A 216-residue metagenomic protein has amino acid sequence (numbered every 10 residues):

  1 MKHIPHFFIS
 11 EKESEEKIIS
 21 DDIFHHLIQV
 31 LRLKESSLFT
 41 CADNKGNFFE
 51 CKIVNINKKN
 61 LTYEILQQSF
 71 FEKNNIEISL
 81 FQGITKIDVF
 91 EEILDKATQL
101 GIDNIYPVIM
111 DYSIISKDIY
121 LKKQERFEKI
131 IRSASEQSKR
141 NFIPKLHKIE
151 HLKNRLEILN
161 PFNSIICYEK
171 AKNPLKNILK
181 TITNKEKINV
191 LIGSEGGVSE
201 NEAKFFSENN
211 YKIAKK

Functional and structural regions predicted by a protein language model:
M1-F71: N-terminal positively charged helical leader segments and presequences
F71-I165: RNA substrate-binding interface of SAM-dependent RNA methyltransferases
R155-N160, K176-T183: Short amphipathic alpha-helix with an adjacent loop that forms part of the alpha/beta core around
N163-S164, K185-L191: Residue-level preference for the first positions of well-ordered beta-strands
I188-F205: A C-terminal functional module that forms or caps the active site or interfaces directly with catalytic machinery
E200-K216: Structured adenosyl-cofactor binding patch, chiefly the S-adenosyl-L-methionine
